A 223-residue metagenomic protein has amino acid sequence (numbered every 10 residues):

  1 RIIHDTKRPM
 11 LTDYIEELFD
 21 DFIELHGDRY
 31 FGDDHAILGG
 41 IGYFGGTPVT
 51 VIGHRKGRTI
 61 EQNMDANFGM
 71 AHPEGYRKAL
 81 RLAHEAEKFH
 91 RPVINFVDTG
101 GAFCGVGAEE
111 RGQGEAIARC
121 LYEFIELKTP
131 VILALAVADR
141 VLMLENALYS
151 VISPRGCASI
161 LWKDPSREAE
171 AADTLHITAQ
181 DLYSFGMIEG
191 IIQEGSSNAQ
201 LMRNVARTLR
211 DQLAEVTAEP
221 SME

Functional and structural regions predicted by a protein language model:
R1-V49, G53-K56, F68, A199-E223: Intrinsically disordered, low-complexity segments enriched in small/flexible residues
I2, N63-M70, C104, S196-S197: Short coil/turn segments at secondary-structure junctions
M10-T12, R58-E61, F103-G105: Short active-site-adjacent helix-start/loop capping segments
E17, D21, F31-D33, G39 (+3 more regions): Glycine-rich beta-alpha loop segments
H90-R91, V97-E219: Conserved catalytic cores of soluble enzyme domains, especially glycine-rich substrate-binding beta-alpha loops
